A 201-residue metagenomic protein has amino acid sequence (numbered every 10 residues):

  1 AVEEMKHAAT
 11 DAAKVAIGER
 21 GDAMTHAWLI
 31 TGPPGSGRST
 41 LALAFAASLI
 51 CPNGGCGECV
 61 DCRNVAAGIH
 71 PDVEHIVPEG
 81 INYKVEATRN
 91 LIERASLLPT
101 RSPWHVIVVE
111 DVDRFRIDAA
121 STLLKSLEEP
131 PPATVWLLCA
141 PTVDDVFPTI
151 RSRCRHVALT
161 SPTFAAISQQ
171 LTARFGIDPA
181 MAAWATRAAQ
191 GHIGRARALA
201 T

Functional and structural regions predicted by a protein language model:
A1-A47, N64, P132-T134, P141-T201: Charged, glycine-rich active-site and insertion segments that engage polyanionic ligands
A1-D118, E128: Clamp-loader machinery-focused feature within the broader ASCE/P-loop NTPase space
S96, S121-L138, P148: Conserved catalytic/switch belt of AAA+ P-loop NTPases
V108, L138-C139: Conserved SAM-binding loop
